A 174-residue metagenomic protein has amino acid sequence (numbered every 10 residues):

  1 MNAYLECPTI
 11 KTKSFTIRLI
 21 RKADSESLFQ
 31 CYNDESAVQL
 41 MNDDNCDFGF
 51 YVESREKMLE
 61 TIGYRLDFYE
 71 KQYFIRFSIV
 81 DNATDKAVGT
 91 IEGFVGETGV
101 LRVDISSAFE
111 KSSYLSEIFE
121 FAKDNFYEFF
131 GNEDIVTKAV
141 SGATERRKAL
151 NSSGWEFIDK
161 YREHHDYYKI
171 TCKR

Functional and structural regions predicted by a protein language model:
M1-A108, N125, F129-E133, G142-E145 (+1 more regions): GNAT-family acyltransferases
S112-E128: Conserved acetyl-CoA-binding loop-helix of GNAT-fold acetyltransferases
K138-V140: Short strand-turn motif at the edge of the Rossmann-like AdoMet-binding core
